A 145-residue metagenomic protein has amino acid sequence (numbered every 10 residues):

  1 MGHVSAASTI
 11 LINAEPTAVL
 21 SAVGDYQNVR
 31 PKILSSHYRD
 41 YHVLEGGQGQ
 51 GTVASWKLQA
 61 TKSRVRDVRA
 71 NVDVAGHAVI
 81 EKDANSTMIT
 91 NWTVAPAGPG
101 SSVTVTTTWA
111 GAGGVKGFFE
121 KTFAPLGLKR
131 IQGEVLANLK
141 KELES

Functional and structural regions predicted by a protein language model:
M1-E45: Hydrophobic ligand-binding cavity/cleft-lining segments
H3-A6, L44-G46, V65-V68, G111-K116: Short amphipathic alpha-helical segments, especially helix-boundary/capping motifs
L11, D73, T93-A95: Well-ordered beta-strand positions
I12-A14, L58-K62, W109-G113: Beta-strand elements of well-folded, non-transmembrane domains
I12-E15, Q50, P99: Residue-level preference for short coil/turn positions at secondary-structure junctions
A22, T122, E142: Residues that form generic nucleotide/phosphate-binding pockets
Q27, P31, D40-I89, S102 (+1 more regions): Glycine-rich portal/gate segments that line the openings of hydrophobic small-molecule binding cavities
I80-E134, L139: Beta-strand/loop substructures that line and gate deep hydrophobic ligand-binding cavities in soluble
